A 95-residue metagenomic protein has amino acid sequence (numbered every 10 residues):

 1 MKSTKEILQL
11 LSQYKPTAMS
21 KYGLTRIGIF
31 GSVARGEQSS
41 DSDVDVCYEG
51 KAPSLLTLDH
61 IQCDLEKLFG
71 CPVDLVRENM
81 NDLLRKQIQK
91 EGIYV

Functional and structural regions predicted by a protein language model:
M1-R26, A34-S40, G50-V95: Catalytic core of pol beta-like nucleotidyltransferases
I29: Conserved histidines in hydrophobic membrane contexts and catalytic metal-binding motifs
D45-Y48: Short beta-strand->loop micro-motif that forms the acidic, two-metal-ion catalytic signature in nucleotide-processing
